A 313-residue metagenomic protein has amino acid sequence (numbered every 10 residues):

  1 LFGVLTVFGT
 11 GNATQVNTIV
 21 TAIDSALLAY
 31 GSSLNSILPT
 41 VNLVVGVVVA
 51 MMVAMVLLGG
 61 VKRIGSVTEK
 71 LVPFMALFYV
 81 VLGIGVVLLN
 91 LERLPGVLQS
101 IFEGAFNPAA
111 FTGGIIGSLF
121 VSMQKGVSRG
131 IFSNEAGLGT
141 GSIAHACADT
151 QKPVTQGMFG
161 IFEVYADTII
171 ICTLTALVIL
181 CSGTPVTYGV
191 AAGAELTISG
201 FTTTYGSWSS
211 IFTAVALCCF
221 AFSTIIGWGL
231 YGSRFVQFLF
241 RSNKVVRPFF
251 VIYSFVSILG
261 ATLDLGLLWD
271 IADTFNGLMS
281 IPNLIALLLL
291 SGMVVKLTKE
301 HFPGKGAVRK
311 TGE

Functional and structural regions predicted by a protein language model:
L1-N17, T21-V56, V215-I225, K244: Helix-loop-helix module between adjacent transmembrane segments
L1-V7, V45-V47, F78, A110-S133 (+5 more regions): Select transmembrane alpha-helical segments in multipass membrane proteins
G3, V56, G130-E135, G139-P153 (+1 more regions): Helix-loop junctions at the membrane interface of multi-pass solute transporters
V16-I23, T40-N90, L94-F102, V236-Q237 (+2 more regions): Membrane-interface loop-to-helix entry segments
G31-L38, T150-A166, S242-F250: Membrane-interface alpha-helices at helix entry/exit sites of multi-pass transporters
G59, S66-E69, F74-G141, A146 (+1 more regions): Membrane-embedded translocation segments of transport machinery
I84-S100, F111-G114, C147-A148, A166-A194: Extracellular/periplasmic helix-exit of transmembrane alpha-helices
A214-L217, A221-L259, M293-E313: C-terminal membrane-solvent junction of multi-pass transporters and transport-like membrane proteins
